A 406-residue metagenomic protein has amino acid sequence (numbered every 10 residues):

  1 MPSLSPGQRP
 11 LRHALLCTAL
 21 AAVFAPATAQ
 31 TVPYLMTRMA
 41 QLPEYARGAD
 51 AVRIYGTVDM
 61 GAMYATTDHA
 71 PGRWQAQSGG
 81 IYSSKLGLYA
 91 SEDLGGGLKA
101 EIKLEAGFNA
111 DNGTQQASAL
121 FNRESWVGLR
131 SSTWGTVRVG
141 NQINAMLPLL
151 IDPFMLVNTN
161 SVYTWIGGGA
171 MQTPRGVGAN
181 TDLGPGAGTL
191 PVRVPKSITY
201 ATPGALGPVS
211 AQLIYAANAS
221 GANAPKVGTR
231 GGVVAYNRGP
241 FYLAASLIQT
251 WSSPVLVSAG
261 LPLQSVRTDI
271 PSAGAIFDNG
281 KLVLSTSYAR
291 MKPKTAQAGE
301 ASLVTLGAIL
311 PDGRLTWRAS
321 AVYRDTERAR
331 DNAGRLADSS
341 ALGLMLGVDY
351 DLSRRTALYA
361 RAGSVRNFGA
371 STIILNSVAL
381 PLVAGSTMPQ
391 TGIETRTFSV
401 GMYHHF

Functional and structural regions predicted by a protein language model:
P2-I54: N-terminal periplasmic/intermembrane-space "pro-region" immediately following the signal or transit peptide
Q41-A65, W74-N218, K226-G228, A235-G239 (+1 more regions): Outer membrane beta-barrel
A49, Q77-S83, S118-N122, T189-R193 (+6 more regions): Transmembrane beta-barrel outer-membrane domains
A65-H69, D111-Q115, P148-I151, A222-P225 (+5 more regions): Outer-membrane beta-barrel proteins
P71-Q75, N112-T114, P185, N218 (+4 more regions): Extracellular loop and loop/strand-boundary signature of outer-membrane beta-barrel proteins
L94, L98-A100, T133-V137, L206-A211 (+4 more regions): Repeated loop/turn-to-beta-strand initiation elements of outer-membrane beta-barrel proteins
G231-Y350, G363: Detector for outer-membrane/organellar transmembrane beta-barrel domains, recognizing the amphipathic beta-strand
P389-F406: Outer-membrane beta-barrel "beta-signal"
